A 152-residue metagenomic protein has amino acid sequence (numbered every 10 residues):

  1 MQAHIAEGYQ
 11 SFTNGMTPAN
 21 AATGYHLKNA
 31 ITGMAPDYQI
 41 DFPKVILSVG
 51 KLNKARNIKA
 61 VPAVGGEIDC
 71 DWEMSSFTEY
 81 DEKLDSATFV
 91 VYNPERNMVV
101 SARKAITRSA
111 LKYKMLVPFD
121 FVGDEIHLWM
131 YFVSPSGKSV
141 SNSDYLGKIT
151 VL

Functional and structural regions predicted by a protein language model:
M1-P62: N-terminal "mature-chain" segments and other terminal, solvent-exposed stretches
A3-G8, M115-V140: Beta-strand-rich modules
I58-K59, S101-A105, P118: Beta-strand-rich interaction surfaces with strong enrichment in secreted/lumenal proteins
P62-G66, T107-K114: Ser/Thr- and Asn-enriched, surface-exposed coil loops between beta-strands
G66-D81: Conserved aromatic anchor
F77-N97, G123-I126: Solvent-exposed loop/turn segments flanking beta-strands in beta-repeat/beta-sandwich domains
M98-S109, G147: Solvent-exposed serine/threonine-rich low-complexity stretches and specific carbohydrate-binding patches
S136-L152: Extracellular fibronectin type III
